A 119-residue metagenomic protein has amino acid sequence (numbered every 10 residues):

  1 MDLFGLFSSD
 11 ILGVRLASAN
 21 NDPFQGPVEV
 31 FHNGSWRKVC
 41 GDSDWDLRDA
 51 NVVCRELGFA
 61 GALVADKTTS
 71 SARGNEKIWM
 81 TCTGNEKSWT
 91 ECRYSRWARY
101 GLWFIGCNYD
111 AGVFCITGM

Functional and structural regions predicted by a protein language model:
F4-M119: Intrinsic disorder and flexible/low-complexity segments
